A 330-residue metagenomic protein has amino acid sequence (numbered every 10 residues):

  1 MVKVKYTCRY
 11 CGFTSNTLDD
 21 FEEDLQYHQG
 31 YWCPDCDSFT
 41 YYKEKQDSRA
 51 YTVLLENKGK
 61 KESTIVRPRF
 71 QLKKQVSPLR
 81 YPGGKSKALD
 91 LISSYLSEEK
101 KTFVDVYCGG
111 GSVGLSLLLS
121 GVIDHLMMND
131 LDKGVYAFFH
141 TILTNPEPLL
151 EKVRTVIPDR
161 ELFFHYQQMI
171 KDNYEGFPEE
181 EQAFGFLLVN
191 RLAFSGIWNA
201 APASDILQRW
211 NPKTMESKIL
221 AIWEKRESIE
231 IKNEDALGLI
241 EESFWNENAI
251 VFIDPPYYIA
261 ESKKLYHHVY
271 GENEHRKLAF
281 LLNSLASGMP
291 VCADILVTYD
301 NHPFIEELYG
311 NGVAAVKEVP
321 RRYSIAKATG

Functional and structural regions predicted by a protein language model:
M1-K5, D20-E23, Y41-T64: Short, intrinsically disordered terminal segments enriched in charged and Pro/Gly residues
Y6, Y31: Cys/His-enriched microdomains
Y10, D35: Short, cysteine/histidine-rich loop/knuckle motifs that typically chelate Zn2+
S15, T40: Cys/His-rich microdomains that often coordinate metals
K61-S94, E98, I142-K263, K277-F280 (+1 more regions): SAM-dependent nucleic-acid methyltransferase catalytic core
K101-Q168: SAM cofactor-binding core of SAM-dependent methyltransferases, primarily the Rossmann-like beta-alpha-beta module
G109, M215-K218, D300-P303: Short, polar loop motifs at secondary-structure junctions
E272-G330: Long, positively charged, glycine-interspersed low-complexity recognition regions
